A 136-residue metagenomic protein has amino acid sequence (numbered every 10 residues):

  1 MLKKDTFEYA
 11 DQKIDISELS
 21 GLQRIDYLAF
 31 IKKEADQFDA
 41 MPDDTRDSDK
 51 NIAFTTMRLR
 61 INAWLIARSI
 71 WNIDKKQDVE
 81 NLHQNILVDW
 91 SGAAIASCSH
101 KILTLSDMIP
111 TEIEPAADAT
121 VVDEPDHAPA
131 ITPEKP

Functional and structural regions predicted by a protein language model:
L2, G21-P136: Short, surface-exposed, charged amphipathic helix/loop patches that serve as local interaction elements
K3-D11: Short acidic-hydrophobic surface loop/beta-edge motif
I14-I16: Short, isolated positions in well-ordered beta-strands
